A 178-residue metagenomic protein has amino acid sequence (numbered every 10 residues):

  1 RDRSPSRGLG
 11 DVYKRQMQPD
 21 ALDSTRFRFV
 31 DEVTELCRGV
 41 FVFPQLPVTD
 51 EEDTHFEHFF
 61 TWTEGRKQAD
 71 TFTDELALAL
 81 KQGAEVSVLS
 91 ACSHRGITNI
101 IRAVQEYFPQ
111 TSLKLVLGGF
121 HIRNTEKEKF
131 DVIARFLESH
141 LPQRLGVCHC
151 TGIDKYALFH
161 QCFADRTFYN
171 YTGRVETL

Functional and structural regions predicted by a protein language model:
D2-R3, M17-Q18, D31-E32, Q68 (+3 more regions): Short, flexible, glycine/charge-rich loop motifs used to bind or transfer phosphoryl groups or to couple energy/partner
D2-Y13: Single conserved hydrophobic/aromatic residue that forms the stacking wall/gate of nucleotide- or nucleobase-binding
R3, C92, R174-E176: Non-transmembrane, interaction-prone segments in cytosolic or luminal domains
D11-L76, F163, F168-L178: Metallo-beta-lactamase
T71-V88, C92-T172: Cap/insert and terminal regions of metallo-dependent hydrolase folds
